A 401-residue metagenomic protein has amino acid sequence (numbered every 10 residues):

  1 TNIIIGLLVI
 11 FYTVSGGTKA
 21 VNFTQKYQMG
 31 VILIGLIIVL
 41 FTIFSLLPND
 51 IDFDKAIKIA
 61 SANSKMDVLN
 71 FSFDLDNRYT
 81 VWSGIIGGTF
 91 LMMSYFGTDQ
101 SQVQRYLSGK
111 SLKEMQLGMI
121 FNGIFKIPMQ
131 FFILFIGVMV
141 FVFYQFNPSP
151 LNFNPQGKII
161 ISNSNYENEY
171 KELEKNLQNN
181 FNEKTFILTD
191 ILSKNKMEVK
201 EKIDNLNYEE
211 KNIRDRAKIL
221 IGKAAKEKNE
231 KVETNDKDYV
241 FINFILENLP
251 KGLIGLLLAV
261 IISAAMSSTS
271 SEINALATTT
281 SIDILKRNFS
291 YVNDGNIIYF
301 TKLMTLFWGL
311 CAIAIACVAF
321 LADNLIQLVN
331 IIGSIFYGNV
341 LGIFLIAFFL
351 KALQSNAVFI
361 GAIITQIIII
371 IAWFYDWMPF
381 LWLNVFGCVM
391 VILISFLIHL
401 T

Functional and structural regions predicted by a protein language model:
T1-T401: Membrane-embedded helix-loop-helix hairpins and adjacent transmembrane boundary segments in multi-pass transporters
